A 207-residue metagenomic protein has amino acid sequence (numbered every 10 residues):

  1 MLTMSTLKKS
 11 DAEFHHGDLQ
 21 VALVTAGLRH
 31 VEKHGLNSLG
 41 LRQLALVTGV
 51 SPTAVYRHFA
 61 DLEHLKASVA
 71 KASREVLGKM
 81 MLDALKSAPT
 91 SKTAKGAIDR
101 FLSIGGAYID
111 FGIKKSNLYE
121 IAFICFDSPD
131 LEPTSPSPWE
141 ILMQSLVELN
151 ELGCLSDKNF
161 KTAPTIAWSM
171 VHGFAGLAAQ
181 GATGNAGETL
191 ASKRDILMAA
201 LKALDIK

Functional and structural regions predicted by a protein language model:
M1-D18, A88: N-terminal intrinsically disordered/low-complexity leader segments
L19-L28, L44, V69-S73, L77 (+2 more regions): Generic hydrophobic, amphipathic alpha-helix propensity
A22, A26, H30-H64, S68: Helix-turn-helix
V31, K66-S73, M80, A122 (+2 more regions): Alpha-helical DNA-contacting segments of helix-turn-helix folds
L82-K115, A167: Hydrophobic alpha-helical connector segments
K95, D99, D110-F111, D127-C154 (+3 more regions): Amphipathic alpha-helical packing segments from all-alpha helical-bundle domains
I109-P129, G176-G184: Amphipathic alpha-helical segments used for helix-helix packing
E148, W168-A186, K202-K207: Amphipathic C-terminal alpha-helical segment
